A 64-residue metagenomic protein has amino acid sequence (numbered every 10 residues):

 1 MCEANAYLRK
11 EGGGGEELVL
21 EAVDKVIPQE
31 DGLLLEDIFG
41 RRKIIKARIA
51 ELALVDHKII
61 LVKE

Functional and structural regions predicted by a protein language model:
M1-E3: Long, non-globular segments of proteins
N5, R9-E64: Compact, glycine-rich, soluble single-domain proteins
